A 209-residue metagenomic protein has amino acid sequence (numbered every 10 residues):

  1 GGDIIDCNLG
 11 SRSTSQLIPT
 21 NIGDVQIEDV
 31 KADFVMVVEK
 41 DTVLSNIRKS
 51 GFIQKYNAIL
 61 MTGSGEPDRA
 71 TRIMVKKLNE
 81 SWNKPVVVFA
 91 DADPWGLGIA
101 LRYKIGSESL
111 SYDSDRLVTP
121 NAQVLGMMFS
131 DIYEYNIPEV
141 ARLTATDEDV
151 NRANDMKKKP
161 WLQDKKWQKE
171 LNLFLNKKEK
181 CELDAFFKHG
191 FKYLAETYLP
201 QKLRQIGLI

Functional and structural regions predicted by a protein language model:
G1-P85, P94-I209: Nucleic-acid enzyme cleavage-core boundary/entry regions
